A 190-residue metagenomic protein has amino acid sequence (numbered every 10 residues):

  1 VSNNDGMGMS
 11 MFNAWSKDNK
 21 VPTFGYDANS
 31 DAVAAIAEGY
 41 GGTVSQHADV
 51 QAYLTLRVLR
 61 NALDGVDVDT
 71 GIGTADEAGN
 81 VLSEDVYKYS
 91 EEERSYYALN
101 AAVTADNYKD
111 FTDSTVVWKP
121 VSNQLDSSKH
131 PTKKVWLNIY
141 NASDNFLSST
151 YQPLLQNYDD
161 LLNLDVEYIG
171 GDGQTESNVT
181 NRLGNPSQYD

Functional and structural regions predicted by a protein language model:
V1-A34, L56, L155: Hydrophobic alpha-helical
V1-D5, K133-L154, Y158-L161, V166-P186: Extracytoplasmic "Venus flytrap"
G8, A28-A32, H47-D67: Hydrophobic alpha-helical segments within soluble ligand-binding/sensing domains
F12-K17, A37, G41, R57-D64 (+3 more regions): Sec-exported extracytoplasmic/periplasmic mature domains
K20-P22, G42, K134, D190: Proline-centered loop/turn at the N-terminus of a beta-strand
V33, K109-S114, S143-S149: Short, solvent-exposed loop/turn elements at domain surfaces
E38-D49, Y168: Short beta-strand elements at the ligand-binding edges of bilobed clamshell
L54-K133: Hinge/cleft segment of the Venus flytrap/periplasmic-binding protein
